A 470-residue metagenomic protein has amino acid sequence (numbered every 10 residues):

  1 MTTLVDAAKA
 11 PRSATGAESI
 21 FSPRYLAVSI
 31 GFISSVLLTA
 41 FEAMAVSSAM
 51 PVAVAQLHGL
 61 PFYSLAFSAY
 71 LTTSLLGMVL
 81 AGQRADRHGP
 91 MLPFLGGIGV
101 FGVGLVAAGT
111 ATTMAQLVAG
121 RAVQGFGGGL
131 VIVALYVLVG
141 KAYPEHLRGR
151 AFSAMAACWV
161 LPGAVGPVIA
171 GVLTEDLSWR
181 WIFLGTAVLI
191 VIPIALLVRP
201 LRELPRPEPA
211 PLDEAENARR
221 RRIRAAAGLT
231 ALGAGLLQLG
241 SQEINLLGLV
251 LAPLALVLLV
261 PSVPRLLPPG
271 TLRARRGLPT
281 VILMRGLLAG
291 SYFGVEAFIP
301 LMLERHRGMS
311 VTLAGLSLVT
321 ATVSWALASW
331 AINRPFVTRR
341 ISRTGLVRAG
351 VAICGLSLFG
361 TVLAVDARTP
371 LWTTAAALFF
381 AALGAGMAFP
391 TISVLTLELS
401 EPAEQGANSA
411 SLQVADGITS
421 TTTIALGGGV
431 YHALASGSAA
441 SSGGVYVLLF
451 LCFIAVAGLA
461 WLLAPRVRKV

Functional and structural regions predicted by a protein language model:
M1-F41: Cytosolic juxtamembrane N-terminal segment immediately preceding the first transmembrane helix of multi-pass
Y25-S48, F67-A69, V79-L80, M91 (+1 more regions): 12-transmembrane solute porter fold
A49-L75, M114, A119-G120: Extracellular/periplasmic helix-loop-helix junction of adjacent transmembrane segments in MFS-like secondary
G59, V139-G149, G308, T396-Q405: Paired intracellular helix-loop junctions of major facilitator superfamily
T72-L76, V106, T110, G129 (+4 more regions): Hydrophobic/small/kink-forming positions within alpha-helical transmembrane segments of polytopic membrane proteins
S74, I98-A108, Q124, L189-P193 (+3 more regions): MFS 12-TM fold signature
A81, A85-N217: Helix-loop-helix hairpins in multi-pass membrane proteins, especially solute transporters
E175-R285, E296: Hydrophobic transmembrane-helix bundles of small-molecule transporters
